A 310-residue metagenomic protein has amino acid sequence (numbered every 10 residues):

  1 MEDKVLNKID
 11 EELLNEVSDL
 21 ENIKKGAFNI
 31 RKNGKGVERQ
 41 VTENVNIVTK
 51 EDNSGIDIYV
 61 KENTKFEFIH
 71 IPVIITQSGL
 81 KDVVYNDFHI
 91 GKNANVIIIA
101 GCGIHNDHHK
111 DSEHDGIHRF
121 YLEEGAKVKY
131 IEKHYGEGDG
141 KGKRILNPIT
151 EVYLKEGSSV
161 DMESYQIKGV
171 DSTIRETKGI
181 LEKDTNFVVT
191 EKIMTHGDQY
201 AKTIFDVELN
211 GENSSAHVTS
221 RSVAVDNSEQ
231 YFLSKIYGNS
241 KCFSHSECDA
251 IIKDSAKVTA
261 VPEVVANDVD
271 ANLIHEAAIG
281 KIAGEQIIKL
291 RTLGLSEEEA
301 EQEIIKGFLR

Functional and structural regions predicted by a protein language model:
M1, K289, E298-E299: Sequence-level preference for short, compositionally simple segments enriched in small aliphatic or small polar residues
M1-N29: C-terminal functional modules
G26-K32, V37-I288, T292-L295, I305-R310: Conserved beta-strand/loop scaffold segments within soluble protein domains that form the structured core and edges
